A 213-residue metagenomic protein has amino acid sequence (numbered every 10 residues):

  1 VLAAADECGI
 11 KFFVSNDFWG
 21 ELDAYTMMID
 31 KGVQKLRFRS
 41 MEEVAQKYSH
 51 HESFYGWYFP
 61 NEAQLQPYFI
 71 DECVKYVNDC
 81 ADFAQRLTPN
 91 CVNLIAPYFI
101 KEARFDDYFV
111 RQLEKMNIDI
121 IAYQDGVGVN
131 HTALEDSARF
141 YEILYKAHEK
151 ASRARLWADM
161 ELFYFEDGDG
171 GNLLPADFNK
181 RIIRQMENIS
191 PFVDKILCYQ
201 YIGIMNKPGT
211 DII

Functional and structural regions predicted by a protein language model:
V1, V33-E43, D71-C80, F105-F109 (+3 more regions): Well-ordered, non-membrane alpha-helical segments in soluble/globular domains
V1-E21, E72-L94, E135-K150: Aromatic-lined substrate-binding rim segments of carbohydrate-active enzymes
V1-K11, M28-G56, F83, V110-E114 (+1 more regions): An active-site-proximal structural segment forming one wall of the substrate-binding cleft that immediately precedes
C8, E52-N61, L65, F105-D136 (+1 more regions): Aromatic- and acid-rich polysaccharide-binding/catalytic face of secreted or lumenal carbohydrate-active enzymes
F12-N16, Y55-F59, N93-A96, I121-Y123 (+2 more regions): Hydrophobic faces of well-ordered beta-strands that scaffold small-molecule active sites in alpha/beta enzyme cores
D17-D23, S40-D71, L197: Active-site groove signature of glycoside hydrolases
E21-D23, G32-K35, Q64-C73, P97-D107 (+4 more regions): Acidic-and-aromatic substrate-binding clefts and catalytic sites of carbohydrate-active enzymes
Y55, V129-N130, A154-I213: Substrate-binding cleft of secreted/luminal carbohydrate-active enzymes
